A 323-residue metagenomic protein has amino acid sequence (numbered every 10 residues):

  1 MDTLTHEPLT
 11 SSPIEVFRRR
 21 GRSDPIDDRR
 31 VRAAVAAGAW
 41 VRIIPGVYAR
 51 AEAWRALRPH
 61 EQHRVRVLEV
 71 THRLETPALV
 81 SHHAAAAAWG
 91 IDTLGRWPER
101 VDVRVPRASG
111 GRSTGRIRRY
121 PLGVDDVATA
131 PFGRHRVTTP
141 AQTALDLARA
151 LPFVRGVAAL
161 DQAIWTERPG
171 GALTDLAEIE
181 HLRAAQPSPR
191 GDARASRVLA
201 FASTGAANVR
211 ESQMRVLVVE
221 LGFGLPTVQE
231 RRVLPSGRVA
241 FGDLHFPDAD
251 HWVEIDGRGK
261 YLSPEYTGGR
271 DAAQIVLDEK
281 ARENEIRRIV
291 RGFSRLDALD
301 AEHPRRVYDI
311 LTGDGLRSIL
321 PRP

Functional and structural regions predicted by a protein language model:
M1-G191, L316-P323: Short gly/ser-rich loop at a beta-strand->alpha-helix junction or flexible surface loop bordering the NTP-binding
H6-L9, V16, G21-I26, W165-P323: Surface segments flanking catalytic/ligand-binding clefts of nucleic-acid enzymes
